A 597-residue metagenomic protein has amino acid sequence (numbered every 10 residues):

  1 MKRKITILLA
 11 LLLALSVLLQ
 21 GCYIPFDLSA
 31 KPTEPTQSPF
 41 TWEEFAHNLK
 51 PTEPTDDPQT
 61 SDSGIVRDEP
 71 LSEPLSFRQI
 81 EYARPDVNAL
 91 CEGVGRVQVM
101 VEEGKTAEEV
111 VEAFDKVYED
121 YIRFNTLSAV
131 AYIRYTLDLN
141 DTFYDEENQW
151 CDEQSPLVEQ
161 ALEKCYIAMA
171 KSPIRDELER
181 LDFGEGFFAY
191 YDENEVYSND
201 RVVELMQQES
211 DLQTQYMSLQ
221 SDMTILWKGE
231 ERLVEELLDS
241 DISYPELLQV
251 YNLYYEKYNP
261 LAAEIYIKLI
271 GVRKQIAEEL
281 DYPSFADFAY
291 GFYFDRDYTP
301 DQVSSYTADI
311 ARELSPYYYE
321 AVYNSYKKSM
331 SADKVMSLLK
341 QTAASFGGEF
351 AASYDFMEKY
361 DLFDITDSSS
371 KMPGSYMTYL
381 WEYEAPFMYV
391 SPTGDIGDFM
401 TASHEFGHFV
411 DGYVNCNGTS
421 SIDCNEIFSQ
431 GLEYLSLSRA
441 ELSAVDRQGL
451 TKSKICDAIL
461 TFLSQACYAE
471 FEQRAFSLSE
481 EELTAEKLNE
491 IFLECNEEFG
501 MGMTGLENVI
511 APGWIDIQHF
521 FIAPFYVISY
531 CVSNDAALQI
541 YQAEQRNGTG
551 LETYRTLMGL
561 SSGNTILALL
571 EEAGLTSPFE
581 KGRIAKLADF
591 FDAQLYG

Functional and structural regions predicted by a protein language model:
L19-G21: C-terminal motif of bacterial Sec signal peptides marking the signal peptidase cleavage site
Y23-P25: Bacterial signal peptide processing site
P39, F45-P51, D62-S329, G563: A well-structured
T307, E313, N415-C416, S420-L460 (+1 more regions): Post-HExxH zinc-binding segment in Zn-dependent metallohydrolases
F363-A385: Catalytic zinc-binding patch centered on the HExxH motif and its immediate surroundings that defines zinc-dependent
Y383, F387-A402: Short pre-active-site segment immediately N-terminal to the catalytic Zn-binding motif
T401, E405, F409, Y413 (+1 more regions): Catalytic glutamate of the conserved HExxH
A402, L442, Q465, A469 (+1 more regions): C-terminal, non-catalytic "cap/extension" segments appended to globular domains
